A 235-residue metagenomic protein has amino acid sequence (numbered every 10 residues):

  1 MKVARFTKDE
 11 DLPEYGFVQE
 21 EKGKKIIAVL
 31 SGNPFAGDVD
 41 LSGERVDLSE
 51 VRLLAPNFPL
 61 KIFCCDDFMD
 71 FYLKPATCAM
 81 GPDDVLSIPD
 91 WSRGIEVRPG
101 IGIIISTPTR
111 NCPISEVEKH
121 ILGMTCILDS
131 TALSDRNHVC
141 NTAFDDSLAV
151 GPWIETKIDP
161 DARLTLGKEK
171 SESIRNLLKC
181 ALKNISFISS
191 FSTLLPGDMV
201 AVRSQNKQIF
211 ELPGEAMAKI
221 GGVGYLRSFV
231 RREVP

Functional and structural regions predicted by a protein language model:
M1, L60, P99-I101, L122 (+3 more regions): Change "...and in nucleic-acid phosphodiester-cleaving endonucleases..." to "...and in nucleic-acid processing enzymes
K2-P99, E211: Extended, compositionally biased flexible segments
R5-T7, P13, F17, E21 (+2 more regions): Catalytic-pocket segment enriched in acidic/His residues
R52-L54, L86-I95, T109-E116, H138-C140 (+1 more regions): A generic local secondary-structure boundary/capping motif
M69-A79, I127-F144: Glycine-rich, pocket-lining loop/helix-strand segments that form or immediately flank
L73, V97, E118-H120, F144: A short, structural micro-pattern
K74-A76, P99-T107, G123-A132, P152-I154 (+1 more regions): Short, structured patches in soluble enzyme cores that scaffold and shape functional sites
P113-T125: Short Gly/aromatic-enriched secondary-structure transition segments
